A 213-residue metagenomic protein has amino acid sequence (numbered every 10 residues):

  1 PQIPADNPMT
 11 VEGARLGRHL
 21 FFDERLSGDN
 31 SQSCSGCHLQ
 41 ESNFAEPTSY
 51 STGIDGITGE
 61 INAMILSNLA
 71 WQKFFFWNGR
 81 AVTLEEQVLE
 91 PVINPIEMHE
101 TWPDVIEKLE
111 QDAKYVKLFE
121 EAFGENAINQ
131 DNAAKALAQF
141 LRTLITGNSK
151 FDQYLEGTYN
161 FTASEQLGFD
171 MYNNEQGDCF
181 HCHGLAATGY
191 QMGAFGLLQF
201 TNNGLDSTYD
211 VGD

Functional and structural regions predicted by a protein language model:
P1-A5, A127-Y159: Small beta-barrel nucleic-acid-binding modules, principally OB-folds
P1-E90, D152-D213: Short glycine/threonine-rich turn/loop motifs
G13, W102, Y115, G147 (+1 more regions): N-terminal alpha-helical segment
L26, Q111, E125-I128, T146 (+2 more regions): Alpha-helical structural elements of signaling/regulatory helical domains
A45, N94, D112, G147-N148: Short alpha-helix boundary/capping motifs
I54-R142, D213: Periplasmic c-type cytochrome electron-transfer domains
E97, T146, K150, G177-D178: Intrinsically disordered or highly flexible coil/loop and linker segments, enriched in small and charged/polar residues
